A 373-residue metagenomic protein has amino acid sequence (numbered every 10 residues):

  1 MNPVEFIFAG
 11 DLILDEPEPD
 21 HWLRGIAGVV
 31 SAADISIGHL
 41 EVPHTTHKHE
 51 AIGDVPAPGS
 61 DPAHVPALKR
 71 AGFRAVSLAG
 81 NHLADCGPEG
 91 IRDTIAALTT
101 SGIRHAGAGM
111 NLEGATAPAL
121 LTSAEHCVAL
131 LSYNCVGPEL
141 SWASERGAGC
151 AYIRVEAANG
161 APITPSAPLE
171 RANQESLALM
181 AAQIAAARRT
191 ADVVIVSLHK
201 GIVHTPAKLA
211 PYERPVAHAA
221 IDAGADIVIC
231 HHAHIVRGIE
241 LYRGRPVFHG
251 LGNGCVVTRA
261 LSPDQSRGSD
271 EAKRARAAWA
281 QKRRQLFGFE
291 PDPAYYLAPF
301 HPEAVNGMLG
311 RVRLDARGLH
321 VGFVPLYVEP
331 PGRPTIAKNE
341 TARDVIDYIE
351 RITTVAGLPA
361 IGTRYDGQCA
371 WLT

Functional and structural regions predicted by a protein language model:
M1-T373: Acidic, metal/ion-coordinating pockets
